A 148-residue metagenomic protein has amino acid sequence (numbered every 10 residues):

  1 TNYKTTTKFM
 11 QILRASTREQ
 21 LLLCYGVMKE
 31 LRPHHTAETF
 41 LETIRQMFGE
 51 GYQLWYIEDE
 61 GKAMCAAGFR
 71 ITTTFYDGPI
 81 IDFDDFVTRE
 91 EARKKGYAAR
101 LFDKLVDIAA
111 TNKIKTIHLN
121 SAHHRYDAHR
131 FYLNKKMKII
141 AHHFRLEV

Functional and structural regions predicted by a protein language model:
T1-F9: Short, Lys/Arg-enriched N-terminal segments with co-localized hydrophobic residues within the first ~10-30 amino acids
Q11, A15-G78, E147: Acetyl-CoA-dependent GNAT
R32, R89, A122: Residue-level recognition of the GNAT/N-acetyltransferase active site
Q53, K115, K138: Short acidic/polar active-site loop segments enriched in Thr and Asp
T72-F83, R93, K138-I140: A conserved beta-turn-beta hairpin within the catalytic core of GNAT-like acetyltransferases that forms part
T88, K94-D107, N134: Conserved acetyl-CoA-binding loop-helix of GNAT-fold acetyltransferases
A99, H123-H142, L146: Conserved active-site alpha-helix within GNAT-family acetyltransferase domains
A109-S121: Conserved GNAT acetyl-CoA-binding A-motif
